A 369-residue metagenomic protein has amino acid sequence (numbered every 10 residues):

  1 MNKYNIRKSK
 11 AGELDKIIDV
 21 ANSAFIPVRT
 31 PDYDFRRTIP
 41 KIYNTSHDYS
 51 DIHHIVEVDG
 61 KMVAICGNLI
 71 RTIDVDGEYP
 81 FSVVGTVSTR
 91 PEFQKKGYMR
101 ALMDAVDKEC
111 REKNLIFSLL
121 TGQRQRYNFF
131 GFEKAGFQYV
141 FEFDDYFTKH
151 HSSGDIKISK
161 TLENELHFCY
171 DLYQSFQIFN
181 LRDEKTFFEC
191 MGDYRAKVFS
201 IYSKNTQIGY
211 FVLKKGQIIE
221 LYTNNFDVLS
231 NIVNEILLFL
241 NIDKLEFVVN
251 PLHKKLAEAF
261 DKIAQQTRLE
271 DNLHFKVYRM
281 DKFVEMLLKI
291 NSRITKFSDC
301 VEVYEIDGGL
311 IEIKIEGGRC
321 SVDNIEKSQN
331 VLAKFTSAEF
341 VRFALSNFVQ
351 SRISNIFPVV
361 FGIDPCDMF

Functional and structural regions predicted by a protein language model:
M1-I70, G77-V83, K149-E184, K215-Q217: Short amphipathic alpha-helix that is part of the acyltransferase structural core
D51-I55, I65, T86, A196-S200 (+2 more regions): Short hydrophobic/aromatic beta-strand element in the GNAT-like acyltransferase core that lines or flanks the acyl-donor
A64-N68, G209-L213, I311-I315: Broad, structure-driven detector of short, well-ordered beta-strand segments within folded domains
F93, C110, I236: Hydrophobic pocket-lining residues that define ligand/cofactor binding sites across diverse proteins
F93-A105, L115, D227-I232: Conserved acetyl-CoA pyrophosphate-binding loop and the N-cap/start of the following alpha-helix in GNAT-like
M103, K108-G122, N241-P251: Conserved GNAT acetyl-CoA-binding A-motif
Q125, E133-H150, N234, L238-F369: Active-site/acyl-donor-binding loops of N-acyltransferases
K134, Q138-N241, P251, D281-K296: Amide-forming acyltransferase catalytic core, primarily the GNAT-like/NAT-type and related acyltransferase folds
